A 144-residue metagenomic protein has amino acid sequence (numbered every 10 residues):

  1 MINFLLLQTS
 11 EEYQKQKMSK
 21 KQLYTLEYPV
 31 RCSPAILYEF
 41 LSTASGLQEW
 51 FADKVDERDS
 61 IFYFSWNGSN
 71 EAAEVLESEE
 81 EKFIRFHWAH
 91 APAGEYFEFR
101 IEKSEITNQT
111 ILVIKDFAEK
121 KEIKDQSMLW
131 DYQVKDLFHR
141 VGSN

Functional and structural regions predicted by a protein language model:
I2-K54: Hydrophobic ligand-binding cavity/cleft-lining segments
L37-Y38, L47, F62, V75 (+2 more regions): Hydrophobic pocket/interface hotspot
E39, E77, H139: Replace "anionic and nucleotidyl ligands
D53-E57, F62-K120: Hydrophobic-ligand binding "helix-grip"
K115-N144: A conserved amphipathic terminal alpha-helix motif
